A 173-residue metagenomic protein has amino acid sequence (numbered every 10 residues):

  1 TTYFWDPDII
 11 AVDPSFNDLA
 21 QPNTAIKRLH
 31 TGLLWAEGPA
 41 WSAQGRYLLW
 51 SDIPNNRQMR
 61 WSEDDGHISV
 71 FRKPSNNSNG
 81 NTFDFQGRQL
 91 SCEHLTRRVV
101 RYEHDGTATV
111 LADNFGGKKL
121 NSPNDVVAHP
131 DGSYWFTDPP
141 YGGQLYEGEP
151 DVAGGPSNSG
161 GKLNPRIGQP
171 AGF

Functional and structural regions predicted by a protein language model:
T1-F173: Sequence-structural signature of mature extracellular/luminal beta-sheet repeat domains, prominently beta-propellers
